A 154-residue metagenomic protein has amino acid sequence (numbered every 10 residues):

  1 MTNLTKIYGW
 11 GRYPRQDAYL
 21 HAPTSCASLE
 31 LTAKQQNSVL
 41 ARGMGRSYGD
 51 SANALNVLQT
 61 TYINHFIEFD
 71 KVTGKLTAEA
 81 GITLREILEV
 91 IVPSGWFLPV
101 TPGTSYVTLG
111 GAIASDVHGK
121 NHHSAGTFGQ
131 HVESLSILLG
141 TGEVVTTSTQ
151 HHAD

Functional and structural regions predicted by a protein language model:
M1-L20, K75-T77, A125-G140: Active-site-proximal helix-loop elements at catalytic-domain edges
T2-T5, L40, G110: Alpha-helical protein-protein interaction elements
G11-Y106, D116-N121: Glycine-rich N-terminal segment of FAD-binding domains in flavoprotein oxidoreductases, spanning the beta-loop-helix
P102-T108, S148-H151: Short, surface-exposed recognition loops or helix-turn segments adjacent to catalytic cores
A112-D154: FAD-binding subdomain of flavoenzyme oxidoreductases
